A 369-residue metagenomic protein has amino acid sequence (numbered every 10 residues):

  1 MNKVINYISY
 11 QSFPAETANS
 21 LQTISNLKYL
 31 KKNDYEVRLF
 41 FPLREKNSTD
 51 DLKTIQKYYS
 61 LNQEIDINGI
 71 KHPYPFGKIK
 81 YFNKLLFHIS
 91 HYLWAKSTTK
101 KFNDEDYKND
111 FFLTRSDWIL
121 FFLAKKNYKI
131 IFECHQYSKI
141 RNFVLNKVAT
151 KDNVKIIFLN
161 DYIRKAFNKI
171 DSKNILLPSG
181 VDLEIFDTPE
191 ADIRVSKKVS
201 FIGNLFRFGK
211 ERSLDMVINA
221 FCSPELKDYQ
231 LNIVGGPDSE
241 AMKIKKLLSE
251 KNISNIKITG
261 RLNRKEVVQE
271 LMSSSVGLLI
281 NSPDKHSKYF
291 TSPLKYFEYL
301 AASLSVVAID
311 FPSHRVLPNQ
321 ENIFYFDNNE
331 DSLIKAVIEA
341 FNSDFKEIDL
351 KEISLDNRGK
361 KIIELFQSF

Functional and structural regions predicted by a protein language model:
N2-T23, F41-L43, F201-N204: Nucleotide-activated donor-dependent transferases that construct or modify glycoconjugates
N6-I8, I157, V181, D192-F221 (+1 more regions): Conserved donor-binding/catalytic core segment of Leloir-type glycosyltransferases
S9-E16, E36-S90, L120, G236-E240: N-terminal strand-loop element at the rim of the active site of nucleotide-sugar-dependent glycosyltransferases
A18, F208-R212, K265-Q269, G277-E298 (+1 more regions): Nucleotide-sugar-dependent
Y162, G180: Carbohydrate-associated surface elements
G235, K243-L271: Nucleotide-activated donor-binding/catalytic signature segment of Leloir-type glycosyltransferases, i.e., the conserved
Q320-D331, I338-N342: Conserved acidic donor-binding segment of nucleotide-sugar-dependent glycosyltransferases
N328, F341-F369: A charged, aromatic-enriched C-terminal amphipathic alpha-helix characteristic of glycosyltransferases across folds
